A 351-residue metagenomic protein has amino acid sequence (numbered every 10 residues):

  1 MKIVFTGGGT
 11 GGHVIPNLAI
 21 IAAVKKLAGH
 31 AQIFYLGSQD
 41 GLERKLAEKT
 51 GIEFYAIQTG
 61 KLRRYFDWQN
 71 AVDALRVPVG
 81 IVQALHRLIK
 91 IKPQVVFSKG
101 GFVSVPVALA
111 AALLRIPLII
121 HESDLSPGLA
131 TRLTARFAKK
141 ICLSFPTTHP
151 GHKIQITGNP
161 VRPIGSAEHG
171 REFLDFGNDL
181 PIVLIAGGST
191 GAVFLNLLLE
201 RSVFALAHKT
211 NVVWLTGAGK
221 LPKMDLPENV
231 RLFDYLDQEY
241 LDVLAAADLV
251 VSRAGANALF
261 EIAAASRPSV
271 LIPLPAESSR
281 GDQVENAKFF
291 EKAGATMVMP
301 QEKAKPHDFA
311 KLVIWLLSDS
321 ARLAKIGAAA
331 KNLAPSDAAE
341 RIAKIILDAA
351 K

Functional and structural regions predicted by a protein language model:
I3-G8, H30-R76, Q83, T157 (+1 more regions): Conserved nucleotide-sugar phosphate-binding/catalytic loop shared by glycosyltransferases and other
G41, L46, T50, H169 (+4 more regions): Donor-nucleotide binding loops and adjacent catalytic segments primarily of GT-B fold Leloir glycosyltransferases
I52, I116-P117, D248-L249, S266-L274 (+1 more regions): Structural loop-to-beta junction motif characteristic of Rossmann-like glycosyltransferase folds
Q83-V96, V105-I119, R132-F137: Glycosyltransferases and closely related glycan-assembly transferases that use nucleotide-activated donors
P93-V95, A245-F260, R267-P268: Acidic donor-binding loop of glycosyltransferase active sites
A112-E168: Active-site-proximal region of nucleotide-activated glycan assembly enzymes, centered on histidine/acidic-rich loops
R322-S336: A short, well-ordered alpha-helix in the C-terminal region of glycosyltransferases
S336-K351: C-terminal alpha-helical cap of glycosyltransferases
